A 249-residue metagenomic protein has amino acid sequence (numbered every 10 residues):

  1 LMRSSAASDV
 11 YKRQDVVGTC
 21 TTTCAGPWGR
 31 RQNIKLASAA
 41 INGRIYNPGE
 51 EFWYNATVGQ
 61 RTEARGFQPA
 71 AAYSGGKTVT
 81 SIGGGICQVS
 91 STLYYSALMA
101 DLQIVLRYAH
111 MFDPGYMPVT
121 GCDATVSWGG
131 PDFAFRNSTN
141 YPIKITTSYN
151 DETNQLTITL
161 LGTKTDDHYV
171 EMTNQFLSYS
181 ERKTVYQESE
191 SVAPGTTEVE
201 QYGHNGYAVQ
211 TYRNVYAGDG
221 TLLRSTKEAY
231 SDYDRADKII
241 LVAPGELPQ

Functional and structural regions predicted by a protein language model:
L1-A7: Positively charged, low-complexity/disordered segments
S8-Q249: Well-ordered beta-sheet/strand-loop patches within structured domains
